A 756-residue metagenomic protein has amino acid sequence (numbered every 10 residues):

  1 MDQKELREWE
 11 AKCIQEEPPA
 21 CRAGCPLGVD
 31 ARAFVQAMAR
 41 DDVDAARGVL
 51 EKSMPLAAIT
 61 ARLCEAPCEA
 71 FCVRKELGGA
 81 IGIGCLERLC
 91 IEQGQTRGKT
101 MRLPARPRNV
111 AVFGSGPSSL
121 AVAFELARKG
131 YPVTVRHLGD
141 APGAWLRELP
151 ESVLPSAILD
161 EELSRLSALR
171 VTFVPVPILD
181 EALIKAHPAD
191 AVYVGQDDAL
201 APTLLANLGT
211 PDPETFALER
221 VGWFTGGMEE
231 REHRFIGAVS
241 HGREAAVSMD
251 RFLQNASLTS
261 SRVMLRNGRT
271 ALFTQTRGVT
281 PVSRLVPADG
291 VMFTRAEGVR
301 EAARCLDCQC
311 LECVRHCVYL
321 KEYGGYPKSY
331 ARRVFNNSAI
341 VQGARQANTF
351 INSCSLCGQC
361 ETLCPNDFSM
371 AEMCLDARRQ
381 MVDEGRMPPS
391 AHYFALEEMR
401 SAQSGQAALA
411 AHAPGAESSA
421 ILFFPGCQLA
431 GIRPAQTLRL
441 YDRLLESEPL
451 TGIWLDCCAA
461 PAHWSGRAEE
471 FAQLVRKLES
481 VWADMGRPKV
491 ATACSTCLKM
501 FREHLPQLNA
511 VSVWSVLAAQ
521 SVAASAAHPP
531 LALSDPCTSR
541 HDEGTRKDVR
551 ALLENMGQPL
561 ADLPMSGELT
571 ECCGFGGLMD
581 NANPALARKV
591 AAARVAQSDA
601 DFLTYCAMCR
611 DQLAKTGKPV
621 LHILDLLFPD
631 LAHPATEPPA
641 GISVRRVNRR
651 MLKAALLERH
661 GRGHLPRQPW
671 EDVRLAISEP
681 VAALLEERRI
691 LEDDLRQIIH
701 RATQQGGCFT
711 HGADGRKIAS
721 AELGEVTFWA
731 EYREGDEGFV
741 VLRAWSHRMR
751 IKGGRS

Functional and structural regions predicted by a protein language model:
M1-M101, N109, V194-S353: Ferredoxin-type iron-sulfur electron-transfer modules and their immediate structural context
P19-R22, R32-D190, G324-L508, R645-L657: Iron-sulfur-cluster electron-transfer modules
A111-F113, F224, L422, A532 (+1 more regions): Conserved beta-strand elements of the Class I
G114, F173-I178, G227, S512-W514 (+2 more regions): Short loop/edge segments at beta-strand edges and connector loops that shape dinucleotide/nucleotide cofactor-binding
S115, L138-D140, M228, G426 (+3 more regions): Cofactor-binding loop segments of dinucleotide-utilizing enzymes, especially the Rossmann-like FAD- and NAD(P)+-binding
P150-L154, Q428-S512, P530, T538-A655: Cofactor-cradling patches in redox/metallo enzymes
Q196-D197, G227, C494, D535 (+1 more regions): Glycine-rich, N-terminal phosphate-binding loop of Rossmann-like dinucleotide-binding domains
P634-S756: Ribonuclease/tRNase effector modules and their secretory precursors
